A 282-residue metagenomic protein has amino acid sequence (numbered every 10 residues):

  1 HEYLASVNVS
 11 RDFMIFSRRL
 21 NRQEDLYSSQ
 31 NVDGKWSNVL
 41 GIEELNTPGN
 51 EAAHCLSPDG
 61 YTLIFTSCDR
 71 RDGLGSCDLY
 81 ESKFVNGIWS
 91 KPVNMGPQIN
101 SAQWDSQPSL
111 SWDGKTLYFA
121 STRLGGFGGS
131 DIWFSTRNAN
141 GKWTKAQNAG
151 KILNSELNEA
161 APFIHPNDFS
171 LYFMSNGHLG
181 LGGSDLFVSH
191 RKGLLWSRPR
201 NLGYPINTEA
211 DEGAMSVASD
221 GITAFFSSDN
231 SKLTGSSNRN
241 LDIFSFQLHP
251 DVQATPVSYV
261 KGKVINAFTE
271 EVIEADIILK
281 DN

Functional and structural regions predicted by a protein language model:
H1-K263, A267-V272, D276: Short, conserved micro-motifs composed of acidic
L279-D281: Conserved aromatic beta-strand anchor motif in extracellular beta-sandwich/beta-rich domains
